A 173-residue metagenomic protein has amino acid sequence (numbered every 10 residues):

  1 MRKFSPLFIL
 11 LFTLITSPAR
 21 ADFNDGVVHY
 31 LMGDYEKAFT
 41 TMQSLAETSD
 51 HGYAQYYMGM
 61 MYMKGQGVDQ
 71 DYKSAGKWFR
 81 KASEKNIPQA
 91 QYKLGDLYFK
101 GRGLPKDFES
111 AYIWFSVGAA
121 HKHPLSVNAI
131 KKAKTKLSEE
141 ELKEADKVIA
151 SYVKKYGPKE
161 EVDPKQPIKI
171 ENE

Functional and structural regions predicted by a protein language model:
S17-A21: Sec/Tat signal peptide C-region and signal peptidase I cleavage site
D22-H29, S44-L45, Q55-K64, K93-K100 (+1 more regions): Hydrophobic face of amphipathic alpha-helices that form TPR/SEL1-like repeat modules and related alpha-solenoid
Y30, D34, E47-G52, K64-Q66 (+5 more regions): Short helix-capping/linker turns of helical repeat alpha-solenoids
S44-L45, K81-A82, G118: Canonical positions in the second alpha-helix
A54, A90, S126-N128: TPR alpha-solenoid repeat register
V127-E173: Terminal, low-structured helical/coil segments at or just beyond the last alpha-helical repeat
